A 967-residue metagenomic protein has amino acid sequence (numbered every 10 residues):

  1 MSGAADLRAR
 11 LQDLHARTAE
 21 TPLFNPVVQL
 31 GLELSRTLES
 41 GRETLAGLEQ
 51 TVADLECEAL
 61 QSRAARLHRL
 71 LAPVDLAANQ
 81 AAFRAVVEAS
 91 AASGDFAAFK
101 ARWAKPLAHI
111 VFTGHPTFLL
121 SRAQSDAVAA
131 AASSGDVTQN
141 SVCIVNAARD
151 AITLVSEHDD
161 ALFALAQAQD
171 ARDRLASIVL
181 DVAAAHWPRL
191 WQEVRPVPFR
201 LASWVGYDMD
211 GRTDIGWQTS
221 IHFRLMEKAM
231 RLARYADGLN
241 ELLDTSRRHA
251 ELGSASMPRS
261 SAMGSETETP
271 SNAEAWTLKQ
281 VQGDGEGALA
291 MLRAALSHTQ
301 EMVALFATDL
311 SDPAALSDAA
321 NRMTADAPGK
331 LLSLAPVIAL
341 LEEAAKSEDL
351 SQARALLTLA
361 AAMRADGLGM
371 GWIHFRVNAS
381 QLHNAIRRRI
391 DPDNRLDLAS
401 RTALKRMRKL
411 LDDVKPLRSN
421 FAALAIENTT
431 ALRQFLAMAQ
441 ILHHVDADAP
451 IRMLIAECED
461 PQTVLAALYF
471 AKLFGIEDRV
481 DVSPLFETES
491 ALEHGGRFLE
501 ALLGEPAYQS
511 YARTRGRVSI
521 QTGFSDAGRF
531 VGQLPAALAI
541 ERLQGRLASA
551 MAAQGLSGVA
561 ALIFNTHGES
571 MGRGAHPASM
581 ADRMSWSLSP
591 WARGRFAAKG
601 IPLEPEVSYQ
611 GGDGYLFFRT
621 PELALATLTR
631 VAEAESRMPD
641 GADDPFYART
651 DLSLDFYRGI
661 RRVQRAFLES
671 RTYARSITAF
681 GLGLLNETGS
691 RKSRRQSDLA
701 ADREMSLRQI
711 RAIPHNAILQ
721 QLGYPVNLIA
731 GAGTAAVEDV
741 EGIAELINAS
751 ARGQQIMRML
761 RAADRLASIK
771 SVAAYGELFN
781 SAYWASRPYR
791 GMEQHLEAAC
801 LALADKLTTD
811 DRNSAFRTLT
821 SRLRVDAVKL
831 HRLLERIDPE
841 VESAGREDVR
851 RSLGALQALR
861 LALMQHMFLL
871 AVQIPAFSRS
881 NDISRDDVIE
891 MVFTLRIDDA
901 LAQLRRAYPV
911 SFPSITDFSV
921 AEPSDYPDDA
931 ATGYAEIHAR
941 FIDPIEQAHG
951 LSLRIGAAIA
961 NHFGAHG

Functional and structural regions predicted by a protein language model:
M1-L67, A81, V197, G369 (+13 more regions): Acidic, glycine-enriched catalytic cores built around paired aspartates
M1-P196, Q218-L252, G285-K330, I373-R376: Extended, highly charged
H186, F199-G216, G287-F474: Structured, charged N-terminal subsegments at the starts of enzyme catalytic cores and at intra-chain domain/subunit
A202-G206, F375, A456-C458, L485-E489 (+2 more regions): Active-site beta-loop-alpha junctions enriched in small/polar residues
S220-H222, N378-S380, R387-I390, A467-K472 (+3 more regions): Short secondary-structure boundary/capping segments
A250-E286: Intrinsic disorder/low-complexity segments
I451-I455, D478-F486, V518-T522, V559-I563: Hydrophobic faces of well-ordered beta-strands that scaffold small-molecule active sites in alpha/beta enzyme cores
A471-K472, V480-A491, E500-L503, G516-V518 (+4 more regions): Long beta-strand-rich cores associated with HINT superfamily self-processing modules
